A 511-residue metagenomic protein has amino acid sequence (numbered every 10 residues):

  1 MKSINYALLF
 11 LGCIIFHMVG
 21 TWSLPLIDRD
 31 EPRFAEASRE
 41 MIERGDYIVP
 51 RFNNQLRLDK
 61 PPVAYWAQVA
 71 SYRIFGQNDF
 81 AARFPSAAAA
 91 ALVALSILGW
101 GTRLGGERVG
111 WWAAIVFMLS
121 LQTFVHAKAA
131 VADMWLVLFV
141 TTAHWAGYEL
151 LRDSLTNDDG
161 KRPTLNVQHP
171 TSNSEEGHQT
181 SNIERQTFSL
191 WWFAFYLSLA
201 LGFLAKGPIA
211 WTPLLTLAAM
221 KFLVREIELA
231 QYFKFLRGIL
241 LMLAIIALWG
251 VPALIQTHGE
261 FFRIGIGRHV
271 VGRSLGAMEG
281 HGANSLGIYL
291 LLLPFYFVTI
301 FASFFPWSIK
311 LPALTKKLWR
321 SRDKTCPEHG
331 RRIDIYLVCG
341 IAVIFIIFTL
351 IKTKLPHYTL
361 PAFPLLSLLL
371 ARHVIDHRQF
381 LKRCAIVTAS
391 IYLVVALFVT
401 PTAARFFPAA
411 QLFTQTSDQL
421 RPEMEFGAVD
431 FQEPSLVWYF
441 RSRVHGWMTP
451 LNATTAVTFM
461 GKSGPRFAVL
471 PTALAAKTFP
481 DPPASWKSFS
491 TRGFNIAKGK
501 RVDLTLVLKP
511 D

Functional and structural regions predicted by a protein language model:
M1-T164, P170, S181, R185-F380 (+2 more regions): Membrane-integral, polyisoprenol-dependent glycosyltransferases of the GT-C/oligosaccharyltransferase superfamily
E175-G177: Short "domain-exit" segments at the C-terminal end of structured domains
D334, A362, L366, S390-I391 (+2 more regions): Alpha-helix N-cap/loop-to-helix boundary motif
V374-F398: Signature aromatic-anchored transmembrane alpha helix within multi-pass, membrane-resident enzymes that catalyze glycan
V395-K500, L508: Short periplasmic/luminal acceptor-recognition loop of GT-C membrane glycosyltransferases, typified by
T505-D511: Conserved beta strand-loop-helix elements of the APE1-like EEP
